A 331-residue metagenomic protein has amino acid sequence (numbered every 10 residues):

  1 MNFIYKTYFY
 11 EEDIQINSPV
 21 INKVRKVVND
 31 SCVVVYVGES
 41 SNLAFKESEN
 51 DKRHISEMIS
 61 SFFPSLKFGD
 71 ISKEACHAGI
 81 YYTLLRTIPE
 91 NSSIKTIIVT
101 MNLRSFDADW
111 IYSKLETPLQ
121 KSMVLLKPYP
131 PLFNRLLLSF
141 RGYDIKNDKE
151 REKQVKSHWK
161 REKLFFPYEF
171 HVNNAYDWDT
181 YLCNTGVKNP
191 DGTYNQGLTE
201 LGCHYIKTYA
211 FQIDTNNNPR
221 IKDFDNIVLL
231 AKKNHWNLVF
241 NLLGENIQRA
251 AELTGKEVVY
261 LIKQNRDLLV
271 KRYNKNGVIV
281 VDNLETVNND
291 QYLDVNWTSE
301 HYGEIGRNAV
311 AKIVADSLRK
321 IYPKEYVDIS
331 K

Functional and structural regions predicted by a protein language model:
M1-G69: Membrane/wall-proximal cationic-aromatic binding patches
S41-Y129: Membrane-embedded segments
N50-E57, Y81-T83, D214-D225, V258-L269: Well-ordered, non-membrane alpha-helical segments in soluble/globular domains
L115-N234, V327-K331: Secreted/periplasmic serine-hydrolase-like ester/acetyl group-modifying domain
V228-E257: Active-site segments of SGNH/GDSL-like serine hydrolases that catalyze O-acetyl group transfer/hydrolysis on lipids
Q248-N283: Substrate-gating cap/lid alpha-helix
V295-K331: Histidine-centered active-site loop/cap adjacent to the catalytic His in serine esterases/O-acetyl transfer systems
